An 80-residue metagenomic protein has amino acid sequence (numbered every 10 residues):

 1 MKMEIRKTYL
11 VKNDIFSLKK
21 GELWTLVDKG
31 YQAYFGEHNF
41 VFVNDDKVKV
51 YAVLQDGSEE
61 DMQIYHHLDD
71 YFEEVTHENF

Functional and structural regions predicted by a protein language model:
M1-K2, D28-Y34: Short linear motifs in intrinsically disordered
K2-D14: Short coil-to-beta transition motif at edge beta-strands of beta-rich domains
Y9-V11, G21, V53-E59: Short, charged low-complexity linear motifs
Y9-V11, W24-L26, F40-F42, F72: Hydrophobic beta-strand residues in large extracellular and virion-surface proteins
F16-L18, A33-Y34: Short glycine/serine/proline-enriched coil/turn segments at secondary-structure junctions
K19-G30: Short beta-strand-centered aromatic/proline hotspots
G36-H38: Short, solvent-exposed secondary-structure boundary/capping segments
V41-F80: Intrinsically disordered, low-complexity, charged/polar segments
